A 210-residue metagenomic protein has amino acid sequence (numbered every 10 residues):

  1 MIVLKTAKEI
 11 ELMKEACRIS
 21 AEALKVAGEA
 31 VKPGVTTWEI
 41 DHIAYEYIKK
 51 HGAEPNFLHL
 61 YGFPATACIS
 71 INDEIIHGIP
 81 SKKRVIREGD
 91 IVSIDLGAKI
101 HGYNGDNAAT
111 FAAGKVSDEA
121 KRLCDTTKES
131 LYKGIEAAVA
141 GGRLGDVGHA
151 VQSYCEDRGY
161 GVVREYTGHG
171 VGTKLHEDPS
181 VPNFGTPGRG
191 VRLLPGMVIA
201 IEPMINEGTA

Functional and structural regions predicted by a protein language model:
M1-A210: Active-site neighborhoods and metal-handling regions in enzymes and metal-associated proteins
